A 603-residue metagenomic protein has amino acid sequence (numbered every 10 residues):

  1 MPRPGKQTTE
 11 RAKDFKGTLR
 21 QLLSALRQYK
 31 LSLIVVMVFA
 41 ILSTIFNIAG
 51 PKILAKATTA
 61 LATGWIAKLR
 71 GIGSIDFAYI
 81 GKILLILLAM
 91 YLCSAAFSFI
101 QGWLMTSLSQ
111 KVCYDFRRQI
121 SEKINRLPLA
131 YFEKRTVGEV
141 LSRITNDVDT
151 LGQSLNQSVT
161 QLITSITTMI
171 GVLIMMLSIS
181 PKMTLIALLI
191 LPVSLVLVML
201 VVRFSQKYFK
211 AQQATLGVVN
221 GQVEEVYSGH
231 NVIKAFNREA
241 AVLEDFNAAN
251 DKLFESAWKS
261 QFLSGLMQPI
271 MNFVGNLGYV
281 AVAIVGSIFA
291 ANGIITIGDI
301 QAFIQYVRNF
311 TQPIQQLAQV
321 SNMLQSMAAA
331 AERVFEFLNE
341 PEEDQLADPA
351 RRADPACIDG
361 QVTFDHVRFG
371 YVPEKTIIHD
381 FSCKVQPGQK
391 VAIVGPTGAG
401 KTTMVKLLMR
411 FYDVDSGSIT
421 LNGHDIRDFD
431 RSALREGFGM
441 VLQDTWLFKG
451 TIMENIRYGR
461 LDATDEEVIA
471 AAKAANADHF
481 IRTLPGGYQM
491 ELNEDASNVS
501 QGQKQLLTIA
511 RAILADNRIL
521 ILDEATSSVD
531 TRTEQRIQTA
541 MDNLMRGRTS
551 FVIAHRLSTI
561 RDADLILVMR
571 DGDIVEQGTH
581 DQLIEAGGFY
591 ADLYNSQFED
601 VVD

Functional and structural regions predicted by a protein language model:
M1-N47, A62-I83, I100-M105, S109 (+7 more regions): Membrane-integrated ABC transporters
P2-E10, Q110, R118-S142, N146-V148 (+8 more regions): Short intracellular "coupling" helices and adjacent cytoplasmic loop segments at the cytosolic face of multi-pass
G17-T18, L26, M105, N125-I170 (+1 more regions): Juxtamembrane loop-to-helix connectors within ABC transporter transmembrane domains
L23, L31-K56, L87, G102-T106 (+4 more regions): Alpha-helical segments in transporter systems
Q28, L129-A130, V148-L155, V159 (+6 more regions): An intracellular "coupling" helix at the cytosolic face of ABC transporter transmembrane type-1 domains
Q28, S32-I45, Q157-A211, V282-I295 (+1 more regions): Transmembrane helices of ABC transporter permease
G64, M175-L189, K259-E332, F337-L338: Helix-loop-helix
L346, P355-D603: ABC-type nucleotide-binding domain
